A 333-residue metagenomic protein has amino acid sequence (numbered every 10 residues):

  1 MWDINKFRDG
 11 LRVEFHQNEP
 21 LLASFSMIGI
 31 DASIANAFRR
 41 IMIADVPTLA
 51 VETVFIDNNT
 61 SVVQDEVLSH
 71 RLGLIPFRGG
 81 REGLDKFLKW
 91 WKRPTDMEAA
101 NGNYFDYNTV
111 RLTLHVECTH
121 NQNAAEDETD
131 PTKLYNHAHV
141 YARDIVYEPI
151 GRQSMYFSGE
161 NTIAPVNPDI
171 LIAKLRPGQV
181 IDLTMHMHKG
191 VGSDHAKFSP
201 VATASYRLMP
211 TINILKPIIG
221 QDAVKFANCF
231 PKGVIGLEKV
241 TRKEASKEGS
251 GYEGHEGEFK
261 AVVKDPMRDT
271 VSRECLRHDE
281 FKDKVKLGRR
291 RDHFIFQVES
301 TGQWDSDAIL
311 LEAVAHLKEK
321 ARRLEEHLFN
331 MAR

Functional and structural regions predicted by a protein language model:
M1-R333: Protein-protein interaction/assembly regions in multi-subunit complexes
